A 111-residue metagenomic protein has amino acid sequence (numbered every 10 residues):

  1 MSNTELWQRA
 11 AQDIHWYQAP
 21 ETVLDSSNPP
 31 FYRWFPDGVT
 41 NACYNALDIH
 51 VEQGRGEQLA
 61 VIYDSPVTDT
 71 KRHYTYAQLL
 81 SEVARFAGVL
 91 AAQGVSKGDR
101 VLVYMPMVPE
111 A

Functional and structural regions predicted by a protein language model:
N3-Q18, G38-I62: A short N-terminal helical cap/helix-turn-helix that marks the beginning of AMP-binding/adenylate-forming
D13, T22-V23, G38-T40, E82 (+1 more regions): A generic structural signal for solvent-exposed, polar alpha-helical segments
A19-V39: Active-site diphosphate/adenylate-binding microenvironment
T22-S27, R55, L59, P66: Alpha-helical context
C43, V61-P109: Conserved AMP-binding/adenylate-forming core of the ANL superfamily
